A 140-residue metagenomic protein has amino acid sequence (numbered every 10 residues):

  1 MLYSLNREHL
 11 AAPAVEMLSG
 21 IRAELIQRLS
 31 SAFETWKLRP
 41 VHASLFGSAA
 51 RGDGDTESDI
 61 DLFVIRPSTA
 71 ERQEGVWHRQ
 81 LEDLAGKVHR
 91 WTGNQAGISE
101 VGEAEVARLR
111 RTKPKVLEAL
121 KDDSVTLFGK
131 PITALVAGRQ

Functional and structural regions predicted by a protein language model:
M1-H42, A50-E57, R66-Q140: Catalytic core of pol beta-like nucleotidyltransferases
